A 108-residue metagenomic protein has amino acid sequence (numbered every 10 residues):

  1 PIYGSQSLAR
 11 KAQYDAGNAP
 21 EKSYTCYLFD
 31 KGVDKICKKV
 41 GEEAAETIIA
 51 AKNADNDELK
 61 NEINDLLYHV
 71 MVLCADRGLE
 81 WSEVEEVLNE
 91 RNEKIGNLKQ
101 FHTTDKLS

Functional and structural regions predicted by a protein language model:
P1-I63, L67-S108: Flexible "arm" and connector segments at domain edges
